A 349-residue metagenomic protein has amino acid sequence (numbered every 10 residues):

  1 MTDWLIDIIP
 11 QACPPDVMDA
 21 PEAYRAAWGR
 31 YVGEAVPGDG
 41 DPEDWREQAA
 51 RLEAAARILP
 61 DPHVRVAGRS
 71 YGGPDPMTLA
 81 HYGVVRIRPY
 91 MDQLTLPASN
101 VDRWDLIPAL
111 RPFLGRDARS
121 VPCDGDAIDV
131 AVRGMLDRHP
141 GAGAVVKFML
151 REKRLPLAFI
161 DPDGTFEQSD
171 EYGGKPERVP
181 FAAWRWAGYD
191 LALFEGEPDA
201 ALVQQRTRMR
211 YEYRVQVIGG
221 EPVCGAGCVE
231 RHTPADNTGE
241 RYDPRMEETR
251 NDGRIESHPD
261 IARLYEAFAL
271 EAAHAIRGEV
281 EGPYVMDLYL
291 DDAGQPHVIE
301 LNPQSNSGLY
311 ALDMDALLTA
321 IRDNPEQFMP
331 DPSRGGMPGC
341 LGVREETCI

Functional and structural regions predicted by a protein language model:
M1-T2, I349: Short, low-complexity, intrinsically disordered N-terminal peptides in bacterial proteins
T2-T165: Conserved N-proximal alpha/beta basic substrate-recognition cap immediately N-terminal to, or forming the N-lobe
P15-A27, V32-E43, P234-S257, L309-L312: Short, flexible/disordered intra-domain loops and linkers
A23, A54, L264-E271, A316 (+1 more regions): Long, highly charged amphipathic alpha-helices
L136-A273, E279, Y289, G294-H297: Phosphate-binding site of ATP-dependent enzymes
G278-E281, L290-I349: C-terminal active-site "lid" helix and adjoining low-complexity regulatory extension at the edge of ATP-using catalytic
